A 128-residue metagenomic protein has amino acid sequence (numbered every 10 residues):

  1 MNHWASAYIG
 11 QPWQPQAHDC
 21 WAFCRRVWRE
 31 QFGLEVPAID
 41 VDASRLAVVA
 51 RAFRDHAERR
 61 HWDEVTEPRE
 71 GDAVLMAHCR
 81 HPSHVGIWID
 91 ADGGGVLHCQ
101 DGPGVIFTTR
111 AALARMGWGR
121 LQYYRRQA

Functional and structural regions predicted by a protein language model:
M1-Q14: Long, hydrophobic N-terminal alpha-helical segment
M1-W4, D92, G117, Q127-A128: Short, low-complexity, intrinsically disordered N-terminal peptides in bacterial proteins
P12, A17, D40, A57 (+3 more regions): Solvent-exposed, flexible loop/coil residues
P12-F32: Active-site nucleophilic cysteine motif
E35-I39: Glycine-rich phosphate/pyrophosphate-binding loops and their adjacent beta-strand/loop elements at enzyme active sites
V41-V105: ...with weaker cross-activation on analogous glycine-rich loops/strands in unrelated enzymes
T108-A128: Glycine- and charge-enriched low-complexity intrinsically disordered segments
